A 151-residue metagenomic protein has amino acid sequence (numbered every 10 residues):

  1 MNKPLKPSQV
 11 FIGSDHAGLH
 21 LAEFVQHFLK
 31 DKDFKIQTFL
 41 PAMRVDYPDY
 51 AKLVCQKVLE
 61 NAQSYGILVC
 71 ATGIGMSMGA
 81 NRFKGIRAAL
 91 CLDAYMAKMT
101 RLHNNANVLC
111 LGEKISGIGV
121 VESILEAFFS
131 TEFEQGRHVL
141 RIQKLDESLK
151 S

Functional and structural regions predicted by a protein language model:
L5, F11-G13, A17-G18, A94-S151: C-terminal binding/interaction regions
K6-S8, A62-S64, G85-I86, N104-A106: Short coil/turn connectors at secondary-structure junctions
G13, F39, V69-C70, C91 (+1 more regions): Structural motif
A17-L29: Short, solvent-exposed amphipathic alpha-helices that sit in or adjacent to ligand/effector-binding or catalytic
E23-Q26, G79-R82, L102, E122: Short amphipathic alpha-helical segments
D33-Q37, I86-D93: Short hydrophobic/aromatic-enriched beta-strand-loop microsegments
K35-D46: A short beta-strand-loop structural module common to alpha/beta enzyme folds
Y50, V54-L90: Helix-adjacent hinge/juxtasegments
